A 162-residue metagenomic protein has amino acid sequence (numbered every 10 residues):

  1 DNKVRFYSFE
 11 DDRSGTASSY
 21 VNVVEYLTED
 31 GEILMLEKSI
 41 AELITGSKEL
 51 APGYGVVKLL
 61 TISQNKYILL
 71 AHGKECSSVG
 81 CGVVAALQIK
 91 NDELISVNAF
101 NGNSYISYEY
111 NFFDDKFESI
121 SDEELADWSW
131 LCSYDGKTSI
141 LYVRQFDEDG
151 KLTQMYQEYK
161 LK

Functional and structural regions predicted by a protein language model:
D1-R5, Y26-G31, T61-K66, Y134-I140: Short, solvent-exposed coil/turn segments at beta-strand boundaries
D1-S14, N65-G73: Exposed beta-strand-loop-beta-strand "reactive/processing" segments of non-cytosolic proteins
F6, G15-L60: Short N-terminal edge-element motif at the start of the domain
E10-D11, I40, R144-E148: Secondary-structure transition/turn motif
R13, K90-E93: Short loop/turn segments at secondary-structure transitions that flank enzyme active sites
Y20-D30, C81-N91, M155-L161: Beta-propeller blade signature
G31-E37, E93-S96, K162: Short beta-strand edge/turn micro-motifs at domain boundaries
G46-S63, A71-E75, G80-V83, I95-L161: Short aromatic loop motif centered on NTY/YTY
